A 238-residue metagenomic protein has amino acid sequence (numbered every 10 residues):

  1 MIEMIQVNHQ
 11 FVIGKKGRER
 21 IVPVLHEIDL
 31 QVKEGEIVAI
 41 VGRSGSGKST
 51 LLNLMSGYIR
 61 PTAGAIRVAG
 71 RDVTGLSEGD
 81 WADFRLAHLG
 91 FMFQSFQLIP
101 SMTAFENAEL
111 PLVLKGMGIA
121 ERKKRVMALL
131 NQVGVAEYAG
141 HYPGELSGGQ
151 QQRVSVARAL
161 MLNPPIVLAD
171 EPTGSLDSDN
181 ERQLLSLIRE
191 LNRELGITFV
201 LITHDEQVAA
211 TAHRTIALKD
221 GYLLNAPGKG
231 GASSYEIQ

Functional and structural regions predicted by a protein language model:
M1-Q10, N225-Q238: ABC-family P-loop ATPase nucleotide-binding domain
I2-L218: ABC family nucleotide-binding domain
T215-G228: H-loop (His-switch) and adjacent beta-strand-loop-beta switch element of ABC-type ATPase nucleotide-binding domains
